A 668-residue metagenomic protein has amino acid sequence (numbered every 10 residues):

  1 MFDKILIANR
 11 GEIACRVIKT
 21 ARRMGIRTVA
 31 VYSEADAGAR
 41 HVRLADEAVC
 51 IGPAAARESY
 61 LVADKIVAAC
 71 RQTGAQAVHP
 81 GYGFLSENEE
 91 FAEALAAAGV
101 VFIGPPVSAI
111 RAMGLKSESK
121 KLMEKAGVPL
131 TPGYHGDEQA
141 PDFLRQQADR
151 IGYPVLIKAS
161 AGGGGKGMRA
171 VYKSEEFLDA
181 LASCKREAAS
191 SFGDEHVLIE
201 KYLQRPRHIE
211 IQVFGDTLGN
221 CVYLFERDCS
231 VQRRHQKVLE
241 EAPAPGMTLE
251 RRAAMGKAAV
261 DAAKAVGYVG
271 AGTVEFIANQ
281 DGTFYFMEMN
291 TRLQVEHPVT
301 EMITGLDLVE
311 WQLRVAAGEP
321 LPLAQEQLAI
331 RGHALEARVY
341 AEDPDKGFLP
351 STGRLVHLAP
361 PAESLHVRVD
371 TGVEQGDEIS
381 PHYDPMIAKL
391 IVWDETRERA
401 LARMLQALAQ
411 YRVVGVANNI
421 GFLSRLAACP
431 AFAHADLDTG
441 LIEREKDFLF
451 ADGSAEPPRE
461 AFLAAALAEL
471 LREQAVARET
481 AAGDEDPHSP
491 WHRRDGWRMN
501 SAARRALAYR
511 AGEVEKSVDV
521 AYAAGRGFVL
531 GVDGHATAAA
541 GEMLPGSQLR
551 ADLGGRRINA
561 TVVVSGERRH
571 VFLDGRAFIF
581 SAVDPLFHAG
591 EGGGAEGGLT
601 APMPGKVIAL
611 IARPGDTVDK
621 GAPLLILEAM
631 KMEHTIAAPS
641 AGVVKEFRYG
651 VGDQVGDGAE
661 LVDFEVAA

Functional and structural regions predicted by a protein language model:
M1-V274, A278-H297: N-terminal beta-alpha lobe that positions the nucleotide/phosphoryl donor in ATP/NTP-coupled carboxylate activation
L6-I7, C50, H79, L156 (+31 more regions): Structured core elements
E87-A94, E336, K346, L437 (+1 more regions): Structured, non-catalytic alpha/beta "coupling" segments that mediate domain-domain communication and provide generic
K173, G215-N220, N279-G282, A362 (+3 more regions): Short acidic-glycine loop/turn motifs at beta-strand connectors
A259, P298-A536, P623, D657-A668: Catalytic cores of soluble metabolic enzymes centered on carboxylation/carboxyl-transfer
L323-R331, K446, F450, R576-A601: Long, charged amphipathic helices and adjacent flexible linkers at domain junctions
T537-G555: A conserved acidic, glycine/proline-rich C-terminal tail/linker
A589-A668: Structured functional modules or segments
